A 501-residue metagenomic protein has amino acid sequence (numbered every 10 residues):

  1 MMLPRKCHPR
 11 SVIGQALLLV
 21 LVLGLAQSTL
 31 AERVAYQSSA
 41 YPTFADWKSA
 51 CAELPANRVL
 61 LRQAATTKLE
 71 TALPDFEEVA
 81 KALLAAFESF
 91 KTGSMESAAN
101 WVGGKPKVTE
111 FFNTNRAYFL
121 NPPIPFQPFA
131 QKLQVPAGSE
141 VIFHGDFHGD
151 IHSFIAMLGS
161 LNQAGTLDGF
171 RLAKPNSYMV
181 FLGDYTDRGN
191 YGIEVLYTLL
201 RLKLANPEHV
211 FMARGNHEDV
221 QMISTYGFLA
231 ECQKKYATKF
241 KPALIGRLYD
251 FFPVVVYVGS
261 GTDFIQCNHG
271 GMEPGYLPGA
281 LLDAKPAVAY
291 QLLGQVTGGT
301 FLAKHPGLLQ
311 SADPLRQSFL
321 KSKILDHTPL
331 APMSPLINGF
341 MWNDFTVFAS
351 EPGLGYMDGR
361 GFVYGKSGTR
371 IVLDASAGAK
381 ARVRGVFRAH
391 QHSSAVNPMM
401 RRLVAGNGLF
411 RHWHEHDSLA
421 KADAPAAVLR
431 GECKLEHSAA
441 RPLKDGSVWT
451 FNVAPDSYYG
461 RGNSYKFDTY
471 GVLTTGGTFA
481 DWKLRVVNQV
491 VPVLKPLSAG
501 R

Functional and structural regions predicted by a protein language model:
M1-R10: N-terminal secretory signal peptides that target proteins for export/translocation
H8-P9, A16-L18, L30: Generic short amphipathic/hydrophobic targeting helices enriched at N-termini, encompassing Sec-type signal peptides
S11-V12, V220: A periodicity- and composition-biased signal for non-globular, repetitive helical segments
Q15-L25: Bacterial N-terminal signal peptides
A31-R501: Feature recognizes metal-dependent phosphohydrolase scaffolds
